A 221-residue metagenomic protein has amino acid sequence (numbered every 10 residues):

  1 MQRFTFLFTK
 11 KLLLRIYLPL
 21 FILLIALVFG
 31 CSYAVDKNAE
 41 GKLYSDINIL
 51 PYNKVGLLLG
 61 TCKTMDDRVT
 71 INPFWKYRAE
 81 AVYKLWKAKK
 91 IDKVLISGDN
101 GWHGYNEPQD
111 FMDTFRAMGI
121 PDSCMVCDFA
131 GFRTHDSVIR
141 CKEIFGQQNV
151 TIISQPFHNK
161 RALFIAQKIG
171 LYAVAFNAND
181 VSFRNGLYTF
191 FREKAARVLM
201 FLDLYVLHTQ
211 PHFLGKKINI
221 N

Functional and structural regions predicted by a protein language model:
F4-I47: N-terminal type II signal-anchor transmembrane helix that functions as the membrane-insertion/stop-transfer segment
K11-L13, F74, T189, L199: Residue-level recognition of hydrophobic positions within alpha-helical transmembrane segments
S32-F190: A structural signal for short, hydrophobic/glycine-enriched beta-strand patches
L187-F213: A transmembrane-helix-recognition feature enriched in membrane-embedded lipid enzymes and envelope glyco-/phospholipid
H212-N221: A short, charged, Gly/Pro-tolerant segment at domain boundaries
